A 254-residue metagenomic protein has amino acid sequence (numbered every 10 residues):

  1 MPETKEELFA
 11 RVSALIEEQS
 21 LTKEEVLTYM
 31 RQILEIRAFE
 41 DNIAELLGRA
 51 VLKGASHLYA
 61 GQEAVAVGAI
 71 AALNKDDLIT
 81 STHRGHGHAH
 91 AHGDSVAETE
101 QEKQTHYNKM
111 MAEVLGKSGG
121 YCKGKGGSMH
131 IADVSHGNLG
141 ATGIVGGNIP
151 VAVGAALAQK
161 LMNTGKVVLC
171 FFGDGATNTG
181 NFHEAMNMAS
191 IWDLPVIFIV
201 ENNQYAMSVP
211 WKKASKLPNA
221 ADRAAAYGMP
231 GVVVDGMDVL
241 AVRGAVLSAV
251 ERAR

Functional and structural regions predicted by a protein language model:
M1-R84, H92-D94: N-terminal amphipathic, basic-rich helices that act as targeting or association modules
T4, E18-R31, E35, H57 (+6 more regions): Catalytic cores of large soluble enzymes that bind and process phosphate-bearing ligands
A10-E17, S135, Y227-P230: A short small-residue
M30, A69, M111, M186 (+2 more regions): A generic alpha-helix structural signal
V51-W192, P210-K216, A221, A225-G228: Cofactor-binding active-site loop characterized by glycine-rich and histidine/acidic residues
V200-R254: Thiamine diphosphate
